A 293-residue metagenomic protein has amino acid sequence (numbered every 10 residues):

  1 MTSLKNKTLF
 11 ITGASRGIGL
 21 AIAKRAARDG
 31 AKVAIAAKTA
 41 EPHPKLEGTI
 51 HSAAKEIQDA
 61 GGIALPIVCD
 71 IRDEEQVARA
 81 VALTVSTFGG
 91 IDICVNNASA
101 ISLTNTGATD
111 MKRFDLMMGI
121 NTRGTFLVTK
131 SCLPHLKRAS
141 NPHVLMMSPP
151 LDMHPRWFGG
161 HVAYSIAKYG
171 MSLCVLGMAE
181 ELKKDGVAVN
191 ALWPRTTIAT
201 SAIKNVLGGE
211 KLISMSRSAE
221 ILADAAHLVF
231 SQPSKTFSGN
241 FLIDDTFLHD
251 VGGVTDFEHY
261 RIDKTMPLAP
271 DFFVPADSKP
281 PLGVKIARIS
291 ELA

Functional and structural regions predicted by a protein language model:
K7, G62-I63, G90-I91, L136-P150 (+2 more regions): Active-site loop of short-chain dehydrogenase/reductase
S15-R16: Conserved glycine-rich cofactor-binding loop
D29-S52: Conserved glycine-rich Rossmann-like NAD(P)H-binding loop of the short-chain dehydrogenase/reductase
G48, V68-A80, M111: The beta1-alpha1 cofactor-binding region of Rossmann-like NAD(H)/NADP(H)-dependent oxidoreductases
N105-T106, D110-D115: Substrate-binding pocket helix/loop in short-chain dehydrogenase/reductase
K137-R138, P142-K184, W193-T197, G208: Catalytic loop of short-chain dehydrogenase/reductase
A191-L192, G209-L292: C-terminal helical subdomain
